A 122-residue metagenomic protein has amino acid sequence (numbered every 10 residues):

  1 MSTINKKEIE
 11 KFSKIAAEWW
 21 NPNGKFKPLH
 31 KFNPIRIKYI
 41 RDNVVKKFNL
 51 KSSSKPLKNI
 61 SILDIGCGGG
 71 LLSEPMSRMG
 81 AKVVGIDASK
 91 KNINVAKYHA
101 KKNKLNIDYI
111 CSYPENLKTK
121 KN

Functional and structural regions predicted by a protein language model:
M1-F26: N-terminal, positively charged/glycine-rich alpha-helical extensions of SAM-dependent methyltransferases
K31-K58: Conserved alpha-helix/loop element of class I SAM-dependent methyltransferases that forms part of the SAM/SAH-binding
K58-G66: Conserved class I S-adenosyl-L-methionine
L63, L71-N116: Class I SAM-dependent methyltransferase SAM/SAH-binding core
T119-N122: Glycine-rich phosphate-binding loop signature in dinucleotide/nucleotide-binding domains
